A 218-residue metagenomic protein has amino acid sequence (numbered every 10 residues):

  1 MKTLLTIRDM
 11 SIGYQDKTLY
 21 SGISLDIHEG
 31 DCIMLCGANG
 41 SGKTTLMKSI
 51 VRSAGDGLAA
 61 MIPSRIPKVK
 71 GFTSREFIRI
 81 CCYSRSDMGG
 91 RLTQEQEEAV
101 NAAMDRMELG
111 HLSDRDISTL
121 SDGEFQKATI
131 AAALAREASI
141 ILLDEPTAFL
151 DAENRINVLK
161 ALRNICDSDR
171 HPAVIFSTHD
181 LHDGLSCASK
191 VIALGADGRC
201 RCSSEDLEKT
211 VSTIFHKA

Functional and structural regions predicted by a protein language model:
L5, L19-G22: Conserved structural motif at the start of ABC-family nucleotide-binding domains
C36-A38: The feature captures the beta-strand-to-loop junction immediately N-terminal to the Walker
Q94-L112, E137: Conserved ABC ATPase "signature" region
D116-L120: Conserved ABC ATPase signature
I141-E145: Catalytic Walker B motif of ABC-type/P-loop ATPase nucleotide-binding domains
D151: ABC-family nucleotide-binding domains
T178-H179: H-loop/switch region of ABC-family ATPase nucleotide-binding domains
